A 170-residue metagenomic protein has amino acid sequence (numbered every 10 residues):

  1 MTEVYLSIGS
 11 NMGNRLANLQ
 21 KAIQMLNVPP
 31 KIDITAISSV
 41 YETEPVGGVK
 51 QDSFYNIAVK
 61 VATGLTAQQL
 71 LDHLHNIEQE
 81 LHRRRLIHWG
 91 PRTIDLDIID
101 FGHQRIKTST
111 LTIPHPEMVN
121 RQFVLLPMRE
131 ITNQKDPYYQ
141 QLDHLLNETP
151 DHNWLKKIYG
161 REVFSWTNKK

Functional and structural regions predicted by a protein language model:
T2-I8, M12-I87, G102-H103: Nucleotide and nucleotide-moiety/phosphate-recognizing core
P45-F54, L65, L71, N76-K170: Flexible, gly/pro- and Lys/Arg-enriched active-site loops
